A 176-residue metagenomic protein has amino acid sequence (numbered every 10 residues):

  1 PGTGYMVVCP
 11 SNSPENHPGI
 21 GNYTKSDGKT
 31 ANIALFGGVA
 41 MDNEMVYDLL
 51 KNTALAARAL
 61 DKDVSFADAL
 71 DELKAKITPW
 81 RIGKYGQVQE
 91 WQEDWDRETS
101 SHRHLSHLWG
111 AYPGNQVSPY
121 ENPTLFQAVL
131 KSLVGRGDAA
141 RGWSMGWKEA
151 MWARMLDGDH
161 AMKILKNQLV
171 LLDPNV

Functional and structural regions predicted by a protein language model:
P1-D68: The feature captures the catalytic groove of carbohydrate-active enzymes
V39-V176: Active-site core of glycosidic bond-cleaving carbohydrate-active enzymes
